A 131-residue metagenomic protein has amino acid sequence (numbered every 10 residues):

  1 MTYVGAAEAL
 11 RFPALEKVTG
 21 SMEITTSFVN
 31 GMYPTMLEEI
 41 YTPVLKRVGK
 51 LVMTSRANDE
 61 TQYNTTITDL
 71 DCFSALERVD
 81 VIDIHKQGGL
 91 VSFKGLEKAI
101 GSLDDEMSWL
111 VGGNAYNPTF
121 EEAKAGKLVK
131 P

Functional and structural regions predicted by a protein language model:
M1-P131: Concave beta-strand-loop units of leucine-rich repeat
